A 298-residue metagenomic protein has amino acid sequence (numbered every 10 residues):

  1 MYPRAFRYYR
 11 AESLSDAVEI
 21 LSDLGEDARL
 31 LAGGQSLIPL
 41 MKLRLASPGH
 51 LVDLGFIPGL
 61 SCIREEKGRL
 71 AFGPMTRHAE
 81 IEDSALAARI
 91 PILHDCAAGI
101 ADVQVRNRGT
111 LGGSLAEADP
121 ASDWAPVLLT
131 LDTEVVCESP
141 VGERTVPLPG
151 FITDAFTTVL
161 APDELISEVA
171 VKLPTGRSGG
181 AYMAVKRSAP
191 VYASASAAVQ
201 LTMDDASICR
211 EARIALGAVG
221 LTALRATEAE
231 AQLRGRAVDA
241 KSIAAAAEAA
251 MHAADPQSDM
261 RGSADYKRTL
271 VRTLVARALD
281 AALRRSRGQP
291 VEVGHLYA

Functional and structural regions predicted by a protein language model:
M1-A298: C-terminal structural segment of proteins
